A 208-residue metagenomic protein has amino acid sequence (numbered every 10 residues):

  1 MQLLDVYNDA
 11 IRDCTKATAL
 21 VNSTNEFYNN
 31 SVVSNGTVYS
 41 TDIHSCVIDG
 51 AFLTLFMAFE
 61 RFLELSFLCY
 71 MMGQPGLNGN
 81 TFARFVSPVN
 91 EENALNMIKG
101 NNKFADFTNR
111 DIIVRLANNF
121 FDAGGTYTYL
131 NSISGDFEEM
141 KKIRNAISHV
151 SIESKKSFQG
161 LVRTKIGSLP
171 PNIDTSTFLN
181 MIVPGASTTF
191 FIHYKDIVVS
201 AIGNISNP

Functional and structural regions predicted by a protein language model:
M1-L53, M57: Charged alpha-helical initiation segments
L3, Y7-D13, S87, D106 (+2 more regions): Intrinsic-disorder-associated interaction segments
K16-A19, S23, I112, D136 (+1 more regions): Exposed alpha-helical structural elements
T18-V21, N25, F59-L63, R144 (+2 more regions): A structural signal for well-ordered alpha-helices, especially hydrophobic packing surfaces of coiled-coils
E26-N29, V33, F67, M71 (+1 more regions): Short, flexible helix-adjacent loops and helix caps
V33-S34, V38, D42, V114-P208: Charge-enriched, short contiguous segments at helix-coil
T41-V47, A51-I143: Helix-loop junctions and short alpha-helical segments
